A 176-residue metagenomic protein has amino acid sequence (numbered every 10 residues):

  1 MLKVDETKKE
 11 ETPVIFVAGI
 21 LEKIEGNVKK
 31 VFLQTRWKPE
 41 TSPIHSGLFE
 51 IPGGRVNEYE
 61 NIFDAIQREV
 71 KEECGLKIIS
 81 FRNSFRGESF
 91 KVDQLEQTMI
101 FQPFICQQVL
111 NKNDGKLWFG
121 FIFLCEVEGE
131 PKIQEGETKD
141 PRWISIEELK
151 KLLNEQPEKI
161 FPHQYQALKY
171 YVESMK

Functional and structural regions predicted by a protein language model:
M1-E50, I78-I79: N-terminal strand-loop-strand
F16-V17, N61, K139: Short loop/turn microsegments at loop-to-beta-strand junctions
T41, S46-G47, P103-Q107, D114-K176: Nudix hydrolase/Nudix homology domain
P52, I66, V70: Hydrophobic alpha-helical positions that pack around
G75-G129: Active-site segment of metal-dependent pyrophosphate-handling enzymes, primarily the Nudix hydrolase catalytic core
